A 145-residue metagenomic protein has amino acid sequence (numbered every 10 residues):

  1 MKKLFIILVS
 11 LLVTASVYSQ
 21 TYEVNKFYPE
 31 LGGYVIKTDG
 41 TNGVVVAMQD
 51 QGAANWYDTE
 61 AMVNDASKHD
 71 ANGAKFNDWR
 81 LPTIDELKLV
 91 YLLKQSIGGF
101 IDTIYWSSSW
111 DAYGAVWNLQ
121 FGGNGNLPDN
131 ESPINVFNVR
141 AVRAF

Functional and structural regions predicted by a protein language model:
M1, T83: NAD-dependent ADP-ribosyltransferases
K2-L4, W117: Long alpha-helical, hydrophobic tracts
L4-T14: Sec-dependent N-terminal signal peptides
S10, K68-N72, S96: Secondary-structure boundary motif
S19-W79, S107, G114-G122, P133 (+1 more regions): Extracellular adhesion/carbohydrate-recognition regions
I84-F145: C-terminal, surface-exposed recognition/capping segments
